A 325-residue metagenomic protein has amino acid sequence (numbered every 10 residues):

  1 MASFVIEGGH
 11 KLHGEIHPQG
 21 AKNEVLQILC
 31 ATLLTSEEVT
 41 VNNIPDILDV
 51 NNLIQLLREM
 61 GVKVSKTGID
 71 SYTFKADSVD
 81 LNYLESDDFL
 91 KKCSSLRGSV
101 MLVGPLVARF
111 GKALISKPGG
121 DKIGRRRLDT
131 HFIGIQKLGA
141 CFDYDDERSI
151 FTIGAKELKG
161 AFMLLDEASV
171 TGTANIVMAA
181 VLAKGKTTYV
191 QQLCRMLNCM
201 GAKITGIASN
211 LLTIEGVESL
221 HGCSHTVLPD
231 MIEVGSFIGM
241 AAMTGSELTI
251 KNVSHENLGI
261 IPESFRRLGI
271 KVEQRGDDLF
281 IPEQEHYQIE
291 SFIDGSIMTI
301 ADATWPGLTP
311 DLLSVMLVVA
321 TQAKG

Functional and structural regions predicted by a protein language model:
M1-G325: Structural preference for solvent-exposed beta-strand-turn elements and adjacent flexible terminal/loop segments within
